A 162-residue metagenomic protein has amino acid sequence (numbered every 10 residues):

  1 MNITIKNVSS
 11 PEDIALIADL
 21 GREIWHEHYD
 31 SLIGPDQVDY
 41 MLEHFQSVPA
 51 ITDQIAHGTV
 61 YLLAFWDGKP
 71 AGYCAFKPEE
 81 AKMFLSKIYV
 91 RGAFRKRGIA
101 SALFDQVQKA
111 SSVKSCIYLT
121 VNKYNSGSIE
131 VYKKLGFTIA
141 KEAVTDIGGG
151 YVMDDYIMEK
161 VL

Functional and structural regions predicted by a protein language model:
N2-T4: Extreme N-terminal starter segment of soluble prokaryotic enzymes
N7-I14, A18-A93, F104-Q106, A110 (+2 more regions): Acetyl-CoA-dependent GNAT
S9-P11, K114-L119: Short, charged low-complexity linear motifs
L32, R97-G98, V152: Non-catalytic, surface-exposed connector residues within folded enzymatic/regulatory domains
M41, R97, I117-Y118: A generic secondary-structure micro-motif detector that highlights 1-2 residue hydrophobic/ambivalent hotspots embedded
K69, K87, R91-D105, N122-E130 (+1 more regions): Conserved glycine-rich acetyl-CoA-binding loop
A102-I117, T138: Conserved acyl-CoA
C116-I129, K133-T138, E142-L162: C-terminal "cap" of GNAT-fold acetyltransferases
